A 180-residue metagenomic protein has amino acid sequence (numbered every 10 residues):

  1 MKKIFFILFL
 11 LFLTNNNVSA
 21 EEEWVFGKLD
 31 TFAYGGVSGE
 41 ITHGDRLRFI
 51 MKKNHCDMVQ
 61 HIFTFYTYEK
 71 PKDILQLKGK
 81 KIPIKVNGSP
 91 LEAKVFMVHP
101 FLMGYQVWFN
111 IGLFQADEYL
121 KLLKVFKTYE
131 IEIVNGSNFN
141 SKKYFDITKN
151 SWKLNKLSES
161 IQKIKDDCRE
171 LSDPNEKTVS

Functional and structural regions predicted by a protein language model:
I4-N16: Sec-dependent N-terminal signal peptides
S19-S180: A generic "folded-domain core" signal
